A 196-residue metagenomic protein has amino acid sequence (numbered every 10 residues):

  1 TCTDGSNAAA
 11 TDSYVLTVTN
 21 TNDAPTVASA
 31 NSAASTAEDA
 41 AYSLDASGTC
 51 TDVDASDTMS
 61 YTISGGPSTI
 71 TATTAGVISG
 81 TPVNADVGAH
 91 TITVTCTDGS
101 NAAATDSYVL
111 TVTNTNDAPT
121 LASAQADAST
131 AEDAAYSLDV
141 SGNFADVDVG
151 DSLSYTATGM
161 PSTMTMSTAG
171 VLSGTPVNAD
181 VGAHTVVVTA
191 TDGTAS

Functional and structural regions predicted by a protein language model:
C2-A8, C96-A102, A190-S196: Short, solvent-exposed loop/turn segments at the edges of extracellular beta-sandwich modules
A10-T19, A102-T113, T194-S196: C-terminal edge beta-strand
D12-Y14, N31, L44, G48-S79 (+4 more regions): Surface-exposed or secretory-pathway low-complexity segments enriched in glycine-proline and Ser/Thr/acidic residues
N22-A30, N116-A124: Proline-enriched interdomain boundary motifs that mark the N-terminal boundary and often initiate the first structured
A34-Y42, A128-Y136: Short, solvent-exposed loop/linker segments at the N-terminal edge of repeated beta-sheet extracellular domains
E38, D86-V87, E132, V149 (+1 more regions): Surface-exposed loops/turns
V77-V87, V171-V181: Extracellular/luminal low-complexity segments enriched in Ser/Thr/Pro
G88-I92, G182-V186: Exposed beta-strand face motif in extracellular beta-rich ectodomains
